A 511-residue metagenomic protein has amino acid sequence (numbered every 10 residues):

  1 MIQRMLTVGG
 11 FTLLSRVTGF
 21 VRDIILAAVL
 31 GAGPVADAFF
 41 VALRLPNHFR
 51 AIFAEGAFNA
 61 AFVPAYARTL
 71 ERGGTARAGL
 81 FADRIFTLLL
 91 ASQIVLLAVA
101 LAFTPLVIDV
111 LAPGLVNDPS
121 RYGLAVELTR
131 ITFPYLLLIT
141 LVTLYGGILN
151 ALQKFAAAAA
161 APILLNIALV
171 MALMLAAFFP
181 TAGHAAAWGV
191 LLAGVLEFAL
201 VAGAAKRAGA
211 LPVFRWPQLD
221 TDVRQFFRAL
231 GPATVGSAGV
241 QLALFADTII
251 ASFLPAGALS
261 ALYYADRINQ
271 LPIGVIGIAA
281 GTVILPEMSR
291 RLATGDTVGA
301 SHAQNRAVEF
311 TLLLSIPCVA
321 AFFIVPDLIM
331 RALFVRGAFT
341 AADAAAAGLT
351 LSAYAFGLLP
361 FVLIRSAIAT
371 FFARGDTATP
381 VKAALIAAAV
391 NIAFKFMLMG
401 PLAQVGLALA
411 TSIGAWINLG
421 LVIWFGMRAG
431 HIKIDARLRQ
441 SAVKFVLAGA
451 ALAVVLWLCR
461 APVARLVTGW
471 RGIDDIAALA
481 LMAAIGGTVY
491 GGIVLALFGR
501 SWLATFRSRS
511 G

Functional and structural regions predicted by a protein language model:
M1-G511: Membrane-embedded alpha-helical bundles of multi-pass transporters/translocases, especially carrier/permease families
